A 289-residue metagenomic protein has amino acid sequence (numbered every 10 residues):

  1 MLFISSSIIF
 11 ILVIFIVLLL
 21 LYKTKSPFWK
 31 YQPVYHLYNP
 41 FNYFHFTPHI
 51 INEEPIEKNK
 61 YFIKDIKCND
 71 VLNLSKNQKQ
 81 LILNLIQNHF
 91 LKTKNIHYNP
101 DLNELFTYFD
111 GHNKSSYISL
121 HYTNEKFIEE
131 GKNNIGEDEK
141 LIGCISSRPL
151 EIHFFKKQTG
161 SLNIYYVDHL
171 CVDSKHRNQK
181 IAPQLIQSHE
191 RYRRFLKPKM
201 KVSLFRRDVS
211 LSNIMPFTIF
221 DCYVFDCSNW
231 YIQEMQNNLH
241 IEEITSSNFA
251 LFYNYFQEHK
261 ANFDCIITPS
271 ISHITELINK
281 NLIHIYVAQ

Functional and structural regions predicted by a protein language model:
L2-E276: An N-terminus-focused feature that recognizes amino-terminal "leader" regions
I278-A288: Beta-propeller domains
